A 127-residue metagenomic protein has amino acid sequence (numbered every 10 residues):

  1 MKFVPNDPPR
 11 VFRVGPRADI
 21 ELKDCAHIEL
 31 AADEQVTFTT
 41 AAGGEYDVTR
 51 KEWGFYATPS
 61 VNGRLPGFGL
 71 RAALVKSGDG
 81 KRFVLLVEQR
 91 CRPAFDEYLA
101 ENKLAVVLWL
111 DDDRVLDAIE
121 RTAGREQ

Functional and structural regions predicted by a protein language model:
K2-R64: N-terminal accessory interaction module
F3-D7, R71-D79: A short beta-strand micro-motif
V48, A73-V75, V106: Hydrophobic beta-strand residues in large extracellular and virion-surface proteins
E52, E101-Q127: Short, mixed-charge low-complexity intrinsically disordered segments
A57, N62-R64, A73, D113-V115 (+1 more regions): Short, intrinsically disordered terminal segments enriched in charged and Pro/Gly residues
F68-L70, R90: Catalytic phosphate/metal-binding cores of nucleic-acid and nucleotide-processing enzymes, i.e., regions that mediate
K81-Q89: A short, exposed loop/beta-hairpin motif centered on an aromatic-Gly-Thr core
Q89-K103: A short, charged, amphipathic alpha-helix used as a generic interaction element across diverse proteins
